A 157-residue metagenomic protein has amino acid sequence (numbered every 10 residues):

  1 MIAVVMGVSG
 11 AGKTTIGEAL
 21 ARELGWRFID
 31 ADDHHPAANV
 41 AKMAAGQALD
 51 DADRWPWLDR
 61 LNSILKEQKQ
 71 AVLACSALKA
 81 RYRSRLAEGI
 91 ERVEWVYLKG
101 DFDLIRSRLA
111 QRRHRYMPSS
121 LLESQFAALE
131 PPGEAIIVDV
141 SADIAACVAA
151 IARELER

Functional and structural regions predicted by a protein language model:
I2: Walker A (P-loop) ATP-phosphate-binding motif of ABC ATPase nucleotide-binding domains
V5: Hydrophobic anchor at the beta1->P-loop junction of P-loop NTPases
V8: P-loop (Walker A) phosphate-binding loop of NTP-binding proteins
K13: Conserved lysine of the Walker
E18-R60: Conserved substrate/cofactor phosphate-moiety recognition/catalytic segment in nucleotide-dependent phosphotransferases
Q68-A71, E94: Loop/turn-to-beta-strand initiation segments
G89-R108: Conserved phosphate-donor/acceptor-positioning beta-strand/loop module used by diverse small-molecule
Q111-A150: Small-molecule kinase domains that catalyze NTP-dependent phosphoryl transfer to phosphate-bearing small molecules
